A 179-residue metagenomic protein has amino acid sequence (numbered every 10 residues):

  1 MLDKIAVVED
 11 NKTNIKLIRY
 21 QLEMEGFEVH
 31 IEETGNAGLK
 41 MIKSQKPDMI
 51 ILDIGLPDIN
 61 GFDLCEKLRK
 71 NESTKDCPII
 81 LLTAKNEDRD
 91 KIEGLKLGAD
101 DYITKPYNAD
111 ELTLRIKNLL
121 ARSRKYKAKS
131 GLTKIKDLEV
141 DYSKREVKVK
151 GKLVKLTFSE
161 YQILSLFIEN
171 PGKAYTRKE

Functional and structural regions predicted by a protein language model:
L2, K46-D48, S73-P78: His-Asp phosphorelay/catalytic-motif detector in bacterial-type signaling
D3-K4, K117-Y161, S165-A174, K178: Short, Lys/Arg-enriched segments at the junction into DNA-binding effector domains of transcriptional regulators
N11-I31: Two-component/phosphorelay signaling modules centered on CheY-like receiver
E28, I50, I54-G55, I80 (+1 more regions): The short loop immediately C-terminal to the conserved phospho-acceptor aspartate in CheY-like receiver
I31-M49: Acidic, metal-coordinating helix/loop segments flanking the phosphotransfer/catalytic sites of two-component signaling
E33, L56-I59, L68, R89: Hydrophobic residue at a beta-alpha junction that N-caps the helix immediately following a catalytic beta-strand/loop
R69-N71, D76-K134: Basic, amphipathic DNA-recognition helix from helix-turn-helix-like DNA-binding domains
